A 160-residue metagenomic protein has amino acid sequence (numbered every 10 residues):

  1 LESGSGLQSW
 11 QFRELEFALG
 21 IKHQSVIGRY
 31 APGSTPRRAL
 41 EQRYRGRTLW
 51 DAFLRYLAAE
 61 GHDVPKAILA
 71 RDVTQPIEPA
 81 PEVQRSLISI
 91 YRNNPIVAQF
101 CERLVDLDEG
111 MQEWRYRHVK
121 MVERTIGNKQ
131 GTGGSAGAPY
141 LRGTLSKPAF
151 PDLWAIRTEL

Functional and structural regions predicted by a protein language model:
L1-S3: Hydrophobic/aromatic-rich structural module bridging two neighboring secondary-structure elements via a short loop
S5-L160: C-terminal accessory extensions/subdomains outside the catalytic/core fold
